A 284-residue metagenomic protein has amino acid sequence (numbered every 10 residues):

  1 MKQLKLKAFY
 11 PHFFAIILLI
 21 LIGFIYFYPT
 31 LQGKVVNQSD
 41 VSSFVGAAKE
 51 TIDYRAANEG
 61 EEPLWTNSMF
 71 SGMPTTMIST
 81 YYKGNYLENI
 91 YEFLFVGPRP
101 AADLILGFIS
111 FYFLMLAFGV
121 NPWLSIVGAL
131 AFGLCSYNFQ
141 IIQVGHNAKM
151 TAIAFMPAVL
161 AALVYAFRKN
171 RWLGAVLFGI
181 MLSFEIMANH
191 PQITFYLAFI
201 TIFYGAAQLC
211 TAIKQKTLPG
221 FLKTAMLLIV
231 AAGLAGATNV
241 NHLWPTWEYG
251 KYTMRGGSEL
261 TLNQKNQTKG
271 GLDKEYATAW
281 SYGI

Functional and structural regions predicted by a protein language model:
M1-Y28, L222-A232: Start-transfer (signal-anchor) and selected internal transmembrane alpha helices of multi-pass inner/ER membrane
Q3-A8, M77, N89-P100, N121 (+5 more regions): Membrane-helix interfacial "entry" motifs
L19, F108-A117, W123-T211, T224-T246: Membrane-embedded helix bundles of polyisoprenyl
I22-F111, F118, L130-A154, K265-I284: Membrane-interface coil-to-helix junctions
L31-V35, K169, H190, L209-T217 (+2 more regions): Transmembrane helix-loop junctions in multipass membrane proteins, especially transporters and channels
V35, V41, M73, K83-N85 (+10 more regions): Short leucine-rich amphipathic alpha-helices used at interfaces
M77-T80, I186-M187, T211, G257-T261: Alpha-helical membrane-embedding segments and immediately adjacent membrane-interface amphipathic helices
K223-W280: Polar, glycine-rich mid-to-C-terminal structural blocks that act as macromolecule-binding/assembly scaffolds
